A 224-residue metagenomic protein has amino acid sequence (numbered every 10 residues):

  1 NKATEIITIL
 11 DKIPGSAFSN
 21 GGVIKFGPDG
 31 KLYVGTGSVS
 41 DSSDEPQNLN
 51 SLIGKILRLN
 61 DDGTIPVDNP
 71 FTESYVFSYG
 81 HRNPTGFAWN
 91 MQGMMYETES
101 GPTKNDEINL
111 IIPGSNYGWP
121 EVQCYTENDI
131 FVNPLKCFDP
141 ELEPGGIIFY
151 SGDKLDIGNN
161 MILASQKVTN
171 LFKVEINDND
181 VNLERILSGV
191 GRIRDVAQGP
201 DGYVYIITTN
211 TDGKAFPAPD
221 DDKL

Functional and structural regions predicted by a protein language model:
N1-F26: Asp-box/WD-like beta-propeller blade repeats and closely related beta-sheet repeat scaffolds
A3-T4, G35, T126: Generic signal for short, ordered secondary-structure residues within or immediately flanking folded domains
D11-P14, G37-D41: A broad detector of the eukaryotic-type serine/threonine protein kinase catalytic domain
G15, I186-L187: Short, solvent-exposed secondary-structure boundary motifs
G27, G35, T98: Alpha/beta-hydrolase-fold catalytic nucleophile elbow
S38-R185, G191, D201, Y205-K223: Beta-propeller domain segments
